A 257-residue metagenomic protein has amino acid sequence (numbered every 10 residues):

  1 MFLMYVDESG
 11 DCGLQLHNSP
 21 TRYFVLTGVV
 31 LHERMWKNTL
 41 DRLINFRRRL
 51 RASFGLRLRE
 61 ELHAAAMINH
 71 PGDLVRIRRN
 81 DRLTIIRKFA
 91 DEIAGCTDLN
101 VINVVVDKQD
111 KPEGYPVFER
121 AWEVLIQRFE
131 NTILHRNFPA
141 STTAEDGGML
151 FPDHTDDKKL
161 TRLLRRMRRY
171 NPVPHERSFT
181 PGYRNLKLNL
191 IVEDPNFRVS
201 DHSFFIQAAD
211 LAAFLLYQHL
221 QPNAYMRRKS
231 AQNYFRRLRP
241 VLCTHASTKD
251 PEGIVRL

Functional and structural regions predicted by a protein language model:
M1-L257: Phosphate-ester processing/binding pockets and catalytic centers
